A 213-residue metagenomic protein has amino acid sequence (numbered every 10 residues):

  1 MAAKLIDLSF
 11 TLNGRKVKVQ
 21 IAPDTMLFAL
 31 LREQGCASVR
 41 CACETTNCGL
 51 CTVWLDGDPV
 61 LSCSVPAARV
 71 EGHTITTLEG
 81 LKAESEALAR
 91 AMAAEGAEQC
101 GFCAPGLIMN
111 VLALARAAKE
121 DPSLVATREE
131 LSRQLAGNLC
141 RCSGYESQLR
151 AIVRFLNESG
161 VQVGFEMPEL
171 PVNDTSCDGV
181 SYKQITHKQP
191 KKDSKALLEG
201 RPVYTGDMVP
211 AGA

Functional and structural regions predicted by a protein language model:
M1-C177, T186, K192-K195, E199: Signature of N-terminal electron-transfer/Fe-S-associated modules in redox systems
P202, G206: Penicillin-binding protein/beta-lactamase superfamily catalytic region
D207-A213: Short, intrinsically disordered, charge-balanced linker/junction segments flanking boundaries in proteins
